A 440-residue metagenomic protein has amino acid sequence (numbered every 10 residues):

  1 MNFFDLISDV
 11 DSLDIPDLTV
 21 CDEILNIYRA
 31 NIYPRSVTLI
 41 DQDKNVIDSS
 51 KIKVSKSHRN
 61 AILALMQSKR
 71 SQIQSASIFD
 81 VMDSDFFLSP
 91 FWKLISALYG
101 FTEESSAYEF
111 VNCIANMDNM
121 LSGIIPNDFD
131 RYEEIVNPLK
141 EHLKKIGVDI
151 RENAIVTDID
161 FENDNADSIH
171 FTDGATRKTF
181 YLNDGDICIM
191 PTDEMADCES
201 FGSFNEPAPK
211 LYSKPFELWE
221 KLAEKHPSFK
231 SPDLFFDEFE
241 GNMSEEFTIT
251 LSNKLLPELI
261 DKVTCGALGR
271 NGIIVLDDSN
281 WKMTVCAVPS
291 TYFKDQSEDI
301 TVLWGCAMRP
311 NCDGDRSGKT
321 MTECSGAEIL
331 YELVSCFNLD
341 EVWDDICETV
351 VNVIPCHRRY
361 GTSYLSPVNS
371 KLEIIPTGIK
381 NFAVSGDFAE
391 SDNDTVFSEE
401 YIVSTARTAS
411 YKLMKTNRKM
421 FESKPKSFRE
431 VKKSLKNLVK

Functional and structural regions predicted by a protein language model:
M1, S50-K53, R70, F79 (+6 more regions): Conserved aromatic-histidine-acidic binding/catalytic patches
M1-A64, K424: N-terminal glycine-rich phosphate/pyrophosphate-binding loop and immediately adjacent elements
N2-D9, L94, E134-K145, E328-C336 (+1 more regions): Amphipathic alpha-helical segments that form well-ordered structural scaffolds and often line/cohere around active
I32-D41, D160-F171, C356-L372: Charged, often glycine-rich, active-site loop that binds/positions anionic groups
D41-C113: Rossmann-like flavin
I114-I187, T192, F216: Helical element adjacent to the flavin cofactor pocket in flavoenzyme catalytic cores
M117-I125, G185-I187, T192-S404, Y411 (+1 more regions): C-terminal segments that line or cap access tunnels to active or ligand-binding sites in enzymes and enzyme-associated
K412-K440: Active-site-proximal substrate-binding core of FAD-dependent oxidoreductases
